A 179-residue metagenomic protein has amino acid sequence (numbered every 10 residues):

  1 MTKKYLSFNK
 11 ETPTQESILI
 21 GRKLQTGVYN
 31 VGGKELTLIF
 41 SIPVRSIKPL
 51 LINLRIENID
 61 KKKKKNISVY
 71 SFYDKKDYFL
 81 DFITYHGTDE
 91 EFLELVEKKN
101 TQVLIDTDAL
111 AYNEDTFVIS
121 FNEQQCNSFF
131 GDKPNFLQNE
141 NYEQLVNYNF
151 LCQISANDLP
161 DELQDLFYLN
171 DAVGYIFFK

Functional and structural regions predicted by a protein language model:
M1-K179: Preference for intrinsically disordered or flexible, low-complexity segments and adjacent hinge/connector residues
